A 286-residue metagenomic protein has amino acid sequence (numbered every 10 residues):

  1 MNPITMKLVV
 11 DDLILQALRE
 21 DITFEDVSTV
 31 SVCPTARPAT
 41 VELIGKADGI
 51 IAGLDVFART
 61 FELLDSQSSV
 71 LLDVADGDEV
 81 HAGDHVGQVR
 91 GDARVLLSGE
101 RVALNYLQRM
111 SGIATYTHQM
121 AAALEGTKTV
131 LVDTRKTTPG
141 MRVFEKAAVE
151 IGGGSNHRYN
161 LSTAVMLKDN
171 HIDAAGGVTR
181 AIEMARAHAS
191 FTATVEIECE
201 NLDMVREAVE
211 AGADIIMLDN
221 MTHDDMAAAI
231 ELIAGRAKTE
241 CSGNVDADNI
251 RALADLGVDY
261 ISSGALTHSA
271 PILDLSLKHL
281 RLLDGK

Functional and structural regions predicted by a protein language model:
M1-I4, D284-K286: Basic/polar N-terminal segments that are highly enriched at the extreme N-terminus, encompassing both cleavable
N2-A211, I215, D224-L232, K238-C241 (+2 more regions): Acidic/glycine-rich phosphate/pyrophosphate-binding loops and surrounding catalytic core that coordinate Mg2+
D219, G264: Conserved residues at the C-terminal ends of beta-strands
N220, G243, N249: C-terminal active-site rim and adjoining tail of enzyme catalytic domains
A265-K286: Short, charged, intrinsically disordered terminal tails
